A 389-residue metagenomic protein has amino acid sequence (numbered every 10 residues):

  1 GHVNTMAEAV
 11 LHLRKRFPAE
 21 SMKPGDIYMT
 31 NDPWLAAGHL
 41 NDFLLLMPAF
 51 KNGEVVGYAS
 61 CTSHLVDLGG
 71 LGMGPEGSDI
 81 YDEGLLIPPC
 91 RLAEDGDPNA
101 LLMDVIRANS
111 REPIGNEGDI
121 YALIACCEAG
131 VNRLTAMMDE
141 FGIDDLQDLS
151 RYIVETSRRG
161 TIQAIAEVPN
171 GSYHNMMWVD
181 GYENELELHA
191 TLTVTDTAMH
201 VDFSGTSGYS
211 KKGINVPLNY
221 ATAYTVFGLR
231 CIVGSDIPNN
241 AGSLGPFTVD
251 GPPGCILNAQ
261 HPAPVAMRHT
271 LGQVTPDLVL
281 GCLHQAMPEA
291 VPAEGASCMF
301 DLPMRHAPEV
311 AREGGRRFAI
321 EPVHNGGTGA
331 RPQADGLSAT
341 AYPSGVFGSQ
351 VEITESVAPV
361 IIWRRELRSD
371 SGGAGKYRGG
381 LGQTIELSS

Functional and structural regions predicted by a protein language model:
G1-P24, Y28-S389: Glycine/proline-enriched, intrinsically flexible loops and inter-domain linkers
